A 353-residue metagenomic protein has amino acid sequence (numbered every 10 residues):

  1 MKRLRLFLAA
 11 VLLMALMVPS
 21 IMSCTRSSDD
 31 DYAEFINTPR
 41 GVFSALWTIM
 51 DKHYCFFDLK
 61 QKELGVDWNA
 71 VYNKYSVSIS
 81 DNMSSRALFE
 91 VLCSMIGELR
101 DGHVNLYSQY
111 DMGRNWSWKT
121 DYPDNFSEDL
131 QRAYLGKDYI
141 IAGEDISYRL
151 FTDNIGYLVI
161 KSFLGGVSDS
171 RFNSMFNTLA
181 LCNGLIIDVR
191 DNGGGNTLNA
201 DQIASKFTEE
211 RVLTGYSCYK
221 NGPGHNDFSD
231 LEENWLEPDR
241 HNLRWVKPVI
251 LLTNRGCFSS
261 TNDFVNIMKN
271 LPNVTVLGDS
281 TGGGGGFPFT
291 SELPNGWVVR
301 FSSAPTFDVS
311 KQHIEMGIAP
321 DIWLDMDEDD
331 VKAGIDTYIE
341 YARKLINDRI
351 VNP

Functional and structural regions predicted by a protein language model:
M1-Y32, P353: Bacterial Sec-dependent N-terminal signal peptides
R3-F7, V11-A15, E63, F163 (+3 more regions): Acidic/proline-rich low-complexity IDRs
A9-V11, G143-E144, G286: Short beta-strand-initiation
L16, L150, N177, H241-R244: Structural motif
M17, D129, L271-N273: Short Pro/Gly-enriched beta-strand edge/turn motifs at strand-loop
S23-Y219, D227-E233, T290, V298 (+1 more regions): Flexible, low-complexity junctional segments that flank or bridge functional domains
T25-W47, R86, G193-P353: C-terminal "post-core" interaction segments
